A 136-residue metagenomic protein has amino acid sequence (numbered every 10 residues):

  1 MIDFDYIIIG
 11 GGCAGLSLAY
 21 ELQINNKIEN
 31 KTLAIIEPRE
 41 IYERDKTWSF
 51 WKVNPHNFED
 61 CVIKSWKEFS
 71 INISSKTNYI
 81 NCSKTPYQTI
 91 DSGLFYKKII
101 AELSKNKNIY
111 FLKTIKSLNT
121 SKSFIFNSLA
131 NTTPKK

Functional and structural regions predicted by a protein language model:
M1-A14, A34: Beta1/beta-strand and adjacent pyrophosphate-binding region of the FAD-binding site in flavoprotein oxidoreductases
M1-F4, I24-N30, K105: Short, Lys/Arg-enriched, disordered terminal segments
G11, E21, N25, E102-K136: Predominantly flavin-linked oxidoreductase catalytic cores and closely associated redox partners
S17, E21-K76, L94: N-terminal FAD cofactor-binding segment of flavoenzymes
I36, S74, N81-S83, L112-T114: Conserved beta-strand termini and adjacent loop/short-helix elements that scaffold enzyme active sites in alpha/beta
K76-T77, K122: Short acidic/polar mixed-charge low-complexity motifs
I80-A101: Short beta-strand to alpha-helix junction loop
